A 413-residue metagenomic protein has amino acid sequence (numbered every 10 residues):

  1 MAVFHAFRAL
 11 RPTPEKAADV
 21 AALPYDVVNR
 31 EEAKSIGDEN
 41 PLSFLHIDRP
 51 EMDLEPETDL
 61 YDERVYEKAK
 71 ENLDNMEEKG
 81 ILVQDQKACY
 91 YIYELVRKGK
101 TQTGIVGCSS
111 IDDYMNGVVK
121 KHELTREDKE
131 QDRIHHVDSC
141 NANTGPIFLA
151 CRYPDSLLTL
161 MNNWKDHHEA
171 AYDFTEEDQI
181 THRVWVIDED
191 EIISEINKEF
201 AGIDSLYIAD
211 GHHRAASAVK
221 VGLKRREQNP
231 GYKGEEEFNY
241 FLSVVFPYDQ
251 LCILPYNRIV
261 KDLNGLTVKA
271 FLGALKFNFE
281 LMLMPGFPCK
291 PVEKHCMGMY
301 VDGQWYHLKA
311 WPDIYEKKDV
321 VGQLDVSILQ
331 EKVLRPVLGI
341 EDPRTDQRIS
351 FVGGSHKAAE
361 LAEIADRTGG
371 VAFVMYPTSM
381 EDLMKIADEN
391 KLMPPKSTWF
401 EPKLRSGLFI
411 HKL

Functional and structural regions predicted by a protein language model:
M1-L413: Surface-exposed, charge/polar-rich loops and edge strands
